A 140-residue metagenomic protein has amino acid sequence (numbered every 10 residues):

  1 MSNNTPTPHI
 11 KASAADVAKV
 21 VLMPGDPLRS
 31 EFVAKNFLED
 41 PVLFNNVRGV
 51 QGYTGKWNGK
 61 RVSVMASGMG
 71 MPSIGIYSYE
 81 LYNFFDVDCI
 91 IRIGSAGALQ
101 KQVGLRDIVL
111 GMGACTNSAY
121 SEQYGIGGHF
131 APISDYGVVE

Functional and structural regions predicted by a protein language model:
M1-I76: N-terminal short beta-loop-beta anion/metal-coordinating cradle
N45-E140: Glycine-rich phosphate- or other oxyanion-binding loops that anchor nucleotides, phosphorylated ligands
